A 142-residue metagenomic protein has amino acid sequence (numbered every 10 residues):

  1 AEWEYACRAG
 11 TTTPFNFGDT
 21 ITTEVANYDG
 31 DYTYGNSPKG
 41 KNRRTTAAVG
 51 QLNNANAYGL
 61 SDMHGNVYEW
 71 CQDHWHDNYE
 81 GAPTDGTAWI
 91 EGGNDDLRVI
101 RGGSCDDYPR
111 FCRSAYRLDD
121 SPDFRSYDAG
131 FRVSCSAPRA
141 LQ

Functional and structural regions predicted by a protein language model:
A1-L118, P122, Y127, Q142: Functional-site microenvironments in short loops/helix caps that host divalent-cation chemistry
V133-A140: Short beta-strand-to-coil "C-cap" segments at the C-terminal boundary of structured domains/repeats, marking
